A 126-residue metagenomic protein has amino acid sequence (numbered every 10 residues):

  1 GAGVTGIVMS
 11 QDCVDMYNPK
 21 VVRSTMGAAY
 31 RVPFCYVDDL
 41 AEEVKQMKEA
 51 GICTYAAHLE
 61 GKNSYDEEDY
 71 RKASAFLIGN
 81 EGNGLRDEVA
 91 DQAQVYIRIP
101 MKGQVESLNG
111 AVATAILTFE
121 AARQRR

Functional and structural regions predicted by a protein language model:
G1, M16-A29, D87-R126: Structured adenosyl-cofactor binding patch, chiefly the S-adenosyl-L-methionine
G1-G61: RNA substrate-binding interface of SAM-dependent RNA methyltransferases
P19-V21, Q46, D66-D69, G110: Short secondary-structure transition/capping segments
E49-G51, Y70-I78, I116-R126: Short flexible/disordered coil segments
Y55-V105, N109: Active-site/ligand-binding-proximal alpha/beta "capping" segment
